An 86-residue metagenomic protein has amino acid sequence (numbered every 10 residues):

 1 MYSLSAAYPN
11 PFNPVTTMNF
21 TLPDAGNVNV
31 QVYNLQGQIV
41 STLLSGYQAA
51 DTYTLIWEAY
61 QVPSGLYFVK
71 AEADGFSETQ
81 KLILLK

Functional and structural regions predicted by a protein language model:
M1-Y8, F12-V32, T42, A49 (+1 more regions): Glycine-centered coil/turn sites that cap beta-strands in beta-rich domains
P11, G37, G65: Conserved phosphate-binding and hydrolysis motifs of nucleotide-dependent enzymes
T17, L44-D74, T79: Short, surface-exposed loop/turn motifs with a glycine/proline- and acidic-biased composition
L35-Q36, A73: Short, ordered coil/turn segments that flank beta-strands lining enzyme active or ligand-binding pockets
Q38-L44: Surface-exposed loop/edge segments in extracytoplasmic proteins
L82-K86: Short beta-strand edge segments in extracellular beta-sheet folds
